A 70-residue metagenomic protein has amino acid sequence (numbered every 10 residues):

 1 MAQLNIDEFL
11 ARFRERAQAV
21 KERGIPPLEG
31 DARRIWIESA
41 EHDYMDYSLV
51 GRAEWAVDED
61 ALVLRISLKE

Functional and structural regions predicted by a protein language model:
M1-E70: Compositionally biased, non-globular sequence tracts
